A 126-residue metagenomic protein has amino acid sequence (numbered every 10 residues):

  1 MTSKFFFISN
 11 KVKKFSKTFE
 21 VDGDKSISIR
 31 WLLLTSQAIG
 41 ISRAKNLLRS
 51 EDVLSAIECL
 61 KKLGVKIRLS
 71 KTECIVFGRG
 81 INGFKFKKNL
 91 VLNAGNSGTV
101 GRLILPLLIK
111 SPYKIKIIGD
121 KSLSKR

Functional and structural regions predicted by a protein language model:
M1-R126: Short, structured segments at the rim of ligand-binding sites
